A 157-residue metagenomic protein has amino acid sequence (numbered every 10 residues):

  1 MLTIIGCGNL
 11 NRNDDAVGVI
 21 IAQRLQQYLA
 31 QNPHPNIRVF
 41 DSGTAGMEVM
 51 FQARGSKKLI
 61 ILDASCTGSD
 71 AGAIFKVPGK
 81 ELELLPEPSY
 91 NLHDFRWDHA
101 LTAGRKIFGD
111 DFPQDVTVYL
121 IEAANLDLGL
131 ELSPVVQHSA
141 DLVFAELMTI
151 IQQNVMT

Functional and structural regions predicted by a protein language model:
M1-Q114, V118-A123, L130-D141, I150-T157: N-terminal catalytic or cofactor-binding beta/alpha core of small enzyme domains
L147: Hydrophobic "lid"/C-terminal helical patch of Rossmann-like NAD(P)-dependent dehydrogenase/epimerase domains
